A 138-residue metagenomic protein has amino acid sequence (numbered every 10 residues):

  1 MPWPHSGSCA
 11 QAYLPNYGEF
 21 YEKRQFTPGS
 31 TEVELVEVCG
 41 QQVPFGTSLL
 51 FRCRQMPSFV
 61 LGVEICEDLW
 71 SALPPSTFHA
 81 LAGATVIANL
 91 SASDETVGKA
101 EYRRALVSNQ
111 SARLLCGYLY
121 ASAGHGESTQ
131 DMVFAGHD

Functional and structural regions predicted by a protein language model:
M1-D138: Enzyme catalytic cores with a strong preference for nitrogen-chemistry domains
